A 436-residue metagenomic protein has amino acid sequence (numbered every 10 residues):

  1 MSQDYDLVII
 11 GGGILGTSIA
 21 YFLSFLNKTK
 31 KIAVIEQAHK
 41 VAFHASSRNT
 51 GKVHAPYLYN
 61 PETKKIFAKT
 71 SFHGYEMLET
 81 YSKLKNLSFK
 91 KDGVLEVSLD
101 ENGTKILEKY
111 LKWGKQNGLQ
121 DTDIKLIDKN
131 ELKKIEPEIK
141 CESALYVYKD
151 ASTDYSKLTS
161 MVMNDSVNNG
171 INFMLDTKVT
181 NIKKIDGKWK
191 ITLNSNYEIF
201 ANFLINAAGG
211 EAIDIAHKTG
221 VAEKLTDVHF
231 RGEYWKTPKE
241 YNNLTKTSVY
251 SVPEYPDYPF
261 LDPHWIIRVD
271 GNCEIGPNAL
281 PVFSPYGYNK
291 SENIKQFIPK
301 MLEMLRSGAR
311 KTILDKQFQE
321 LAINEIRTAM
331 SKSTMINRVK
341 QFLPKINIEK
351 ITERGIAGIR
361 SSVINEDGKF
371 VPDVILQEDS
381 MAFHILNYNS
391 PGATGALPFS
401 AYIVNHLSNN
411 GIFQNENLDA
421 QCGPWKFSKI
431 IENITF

Functional and structural regions predicted by a protein language model:
S2-L15, A33: Beta1/beta-strand and adjacent pyrophosphate-binding region of the FAD-binding site in flavoprotein oxidoreductases
S18, I182-G187, L193-K295: Flavin-dependent oxidoreductases
S24-S47: Glycine-rich FAD pyrophosphate-binding loop
G51-N130, D262-P263, E274, V282-S284 (+2 more regions): Dinucleotide-binding Rossmann-like beta1-alpha1 core, especially the glycine-rich loop that anchors the ADP
E62, I66-F72, V97-L107, L145-D165 (+3 more regions): Short beta-strand to alpha-helix junction loop
L87-K90, S98-N169, M174, N181-G187 (+1 more regions): Flavin (FAD/FMN) cofactor-binding and adjacent substrate-gating region of FAD-dependent oxidoreductase domains
A222-K224, V228, E240-N242, R268-I356: Flavin-binding catalytic cores
R306-Q421: C-terminal catalytic lobe of FAD-dependent flavoproteins
